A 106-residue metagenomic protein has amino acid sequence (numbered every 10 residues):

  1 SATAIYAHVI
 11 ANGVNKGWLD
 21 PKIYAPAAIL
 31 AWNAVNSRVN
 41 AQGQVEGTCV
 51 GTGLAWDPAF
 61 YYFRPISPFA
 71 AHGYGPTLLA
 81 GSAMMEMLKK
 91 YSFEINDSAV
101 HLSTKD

Functional and structural regions predicted by a protein language model:
A2, A7-D106: CBM-like carbohydrate-recognition segments
